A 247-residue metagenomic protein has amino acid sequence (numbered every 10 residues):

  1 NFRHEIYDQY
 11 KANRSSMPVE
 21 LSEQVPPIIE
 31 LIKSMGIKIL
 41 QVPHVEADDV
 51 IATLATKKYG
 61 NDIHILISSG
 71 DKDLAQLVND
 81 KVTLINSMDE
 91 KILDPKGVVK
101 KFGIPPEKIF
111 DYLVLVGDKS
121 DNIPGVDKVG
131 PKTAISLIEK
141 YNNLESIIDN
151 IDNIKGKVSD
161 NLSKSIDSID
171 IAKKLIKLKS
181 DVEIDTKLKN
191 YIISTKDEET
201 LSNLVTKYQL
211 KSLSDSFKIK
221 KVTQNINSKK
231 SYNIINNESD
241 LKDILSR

Functional and structural regions predicted by a protein language model:
N1-S68, K72-I92, S168-I171, K177-D185 (+1 more regions): Noncatalytic, basic helical substrate-engagement surface that gates or grips nucleic-acid strands
D8-E20, I29-I32, T223-R247: Conserved RNase H-like, two-metal-ion catalytic cores of nucleic-acid enzymes
N13, P26, M35-K38, K81-T83 (+1 more regions): Non-catalytic nucleic-acid-binding/docking modules located in mid-to-C-terminal regions of nucleic-acid enzymes
I63, I67, S202, K242-D243: Long, hydrophilic "mature protein body" segments
L74-A75, A134, L241: A generic structural signal for short hydrophobic patches within well-formed alpha-helices
